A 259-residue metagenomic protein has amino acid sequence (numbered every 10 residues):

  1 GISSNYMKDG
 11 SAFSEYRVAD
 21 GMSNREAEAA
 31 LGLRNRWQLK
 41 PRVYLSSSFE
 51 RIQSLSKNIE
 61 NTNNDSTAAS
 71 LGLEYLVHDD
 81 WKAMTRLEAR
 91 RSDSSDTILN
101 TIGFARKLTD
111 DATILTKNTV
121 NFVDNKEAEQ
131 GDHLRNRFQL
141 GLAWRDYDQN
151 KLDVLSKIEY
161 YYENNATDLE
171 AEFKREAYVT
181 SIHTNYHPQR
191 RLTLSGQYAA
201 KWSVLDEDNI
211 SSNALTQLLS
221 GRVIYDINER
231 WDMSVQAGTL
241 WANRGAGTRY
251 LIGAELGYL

Functional and structural regions predicted by a protein language model:
G1-L259: Gram-negative and organellar
